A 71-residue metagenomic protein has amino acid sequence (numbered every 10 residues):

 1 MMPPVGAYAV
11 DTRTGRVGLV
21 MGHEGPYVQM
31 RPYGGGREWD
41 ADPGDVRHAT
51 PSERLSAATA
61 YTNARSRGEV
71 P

Functional and structural regions predicted by a protein language model:
P4-D45: Basic/aromatic-rich interaction segments and small domains that mediate binding to polyanionic partners
P32-P71: Intrinsically disordered, low-complexity, charged/polar segments
